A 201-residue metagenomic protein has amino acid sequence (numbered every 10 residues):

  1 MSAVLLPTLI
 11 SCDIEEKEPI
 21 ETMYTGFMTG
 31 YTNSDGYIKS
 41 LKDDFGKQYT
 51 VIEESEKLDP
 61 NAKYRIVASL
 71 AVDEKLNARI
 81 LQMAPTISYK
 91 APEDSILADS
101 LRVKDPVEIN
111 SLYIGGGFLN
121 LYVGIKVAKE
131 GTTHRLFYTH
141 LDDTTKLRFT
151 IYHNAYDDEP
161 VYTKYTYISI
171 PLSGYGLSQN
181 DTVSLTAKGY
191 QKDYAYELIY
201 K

Functional and structural regions predicted by a protein language model:
M1-S2: Sec-dependent signal peptide recognition, specifically the positively charged N-region followed immediately by
P7-S11: C-terminal motif of bacterial Sec signal peptides marking the signal peptidase cleavage site
D13-E16: Bacterial signal peptide processing site
E21-K201: First exposed extracellular module after export/assembly in secreted or surface-exposed proteins
